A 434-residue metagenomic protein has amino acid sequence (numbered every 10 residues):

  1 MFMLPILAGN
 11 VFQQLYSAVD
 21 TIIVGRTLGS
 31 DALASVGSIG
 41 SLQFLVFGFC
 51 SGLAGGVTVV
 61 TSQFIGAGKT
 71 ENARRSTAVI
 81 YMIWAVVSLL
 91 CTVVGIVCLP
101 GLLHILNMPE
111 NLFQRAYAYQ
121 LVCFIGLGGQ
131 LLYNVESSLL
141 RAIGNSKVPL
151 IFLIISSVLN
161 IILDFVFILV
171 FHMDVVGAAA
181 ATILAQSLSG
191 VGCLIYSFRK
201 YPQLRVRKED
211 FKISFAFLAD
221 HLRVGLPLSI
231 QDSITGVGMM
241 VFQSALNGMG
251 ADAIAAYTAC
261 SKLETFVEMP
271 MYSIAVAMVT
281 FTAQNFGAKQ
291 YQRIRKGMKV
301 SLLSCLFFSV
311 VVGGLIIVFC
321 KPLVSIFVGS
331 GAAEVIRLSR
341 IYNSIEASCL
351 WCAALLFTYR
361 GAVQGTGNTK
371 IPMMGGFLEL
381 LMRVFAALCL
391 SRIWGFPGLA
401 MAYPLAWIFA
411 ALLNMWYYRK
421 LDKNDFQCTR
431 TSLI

Functional and structural regions predicted by a protein language model:
M1-D20, V122, Y133, S156 (+4 more regions): Transmembrane helical elements of multi-pass membrane transporters/channels
M1-M3, T61-G128, V170-L226, T282-C349 (+1 more regions): Short alpha-helical transmembrane segments in multi-pass integral membrane proteins
F2-L28, S41-G56, V60, A85-T92 (+4 more regions): N-terminal transmembrane alpha-helices
I6, N10, I22, V59 (+17 more regions): Transmembrane alpha-helix boundary and packing residues in multipass membrane permease domains and related
L15-A34, L103-E110, V166-V175, S233-K262 (+4 more regions): Helix-terminus/linker motif at the lipid-water interface of multi-pass membrane proteins
L33-V93, Q130-P149, A256-C320, A353-G375: Small-residue-rich hydrophobic transmembrane alpha-helices
L45, N160-F165, G190-L194, F266-M269 (+3 more regions): Hydrophobic transmembrane alpha-helices of multi-pass small-molecule transporters
A54, V122-R141, P149-S157, A178-C193 (+4 more regions): Short runs within selected transmembrane alpha-helices of multi-pass transporters and secretion channels
